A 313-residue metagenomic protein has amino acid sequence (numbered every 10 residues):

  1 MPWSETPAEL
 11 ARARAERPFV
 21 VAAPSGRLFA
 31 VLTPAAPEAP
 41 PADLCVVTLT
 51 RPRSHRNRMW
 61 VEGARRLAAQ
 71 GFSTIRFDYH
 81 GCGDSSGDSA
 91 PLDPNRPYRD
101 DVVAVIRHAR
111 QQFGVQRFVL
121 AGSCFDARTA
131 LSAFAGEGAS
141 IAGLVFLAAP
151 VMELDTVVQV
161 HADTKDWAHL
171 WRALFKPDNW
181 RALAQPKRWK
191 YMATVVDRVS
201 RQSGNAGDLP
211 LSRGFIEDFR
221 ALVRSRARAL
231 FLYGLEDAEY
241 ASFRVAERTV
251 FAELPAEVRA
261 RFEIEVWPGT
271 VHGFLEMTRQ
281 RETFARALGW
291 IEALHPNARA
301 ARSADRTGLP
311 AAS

Functional and structural regions predicted by a protein language model:
M1-P41, E276: N-terminal cap/lid segment of alpha/beta-hydrolase-fold proteins
P7, A11-A13, A22, V61-G63 (+3 more regions): Serine-hydrolase catalytic core
S25, A35-D78: Short, surface-exposed "cap/lid" segments of acyl-processing enzymes
F77-D93: Glycine-rich "HGGG/HGxG" loop immediately N-terminal to the catalytic nucleophile of the alpha/beta-hydrolase
P91-Q112: Alpha/beta-hydrolase active-site loop
Q112-C124: Alpha/beta-hydrolase fold nucleophile elbow
A127-G138, L144: Short glycine-enriched nucleophile-adjacent loop and the immediately C-terminal alpha-helix near the catalytic center
V145-T156: Active-site nucleophile loop of the alpha/beta-hydrolase fold
